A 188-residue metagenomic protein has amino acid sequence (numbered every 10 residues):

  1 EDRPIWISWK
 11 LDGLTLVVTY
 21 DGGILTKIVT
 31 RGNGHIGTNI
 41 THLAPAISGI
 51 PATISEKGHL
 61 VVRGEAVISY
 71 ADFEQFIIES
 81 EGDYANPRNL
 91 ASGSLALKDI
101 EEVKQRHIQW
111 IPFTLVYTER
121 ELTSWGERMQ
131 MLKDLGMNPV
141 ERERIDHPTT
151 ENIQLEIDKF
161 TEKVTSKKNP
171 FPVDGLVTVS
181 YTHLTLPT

Functional and structural regions predicted by a protein language model:
E1-L184: RNA/tRNA-interacting regions in translation and RNA-turnover enzymes
